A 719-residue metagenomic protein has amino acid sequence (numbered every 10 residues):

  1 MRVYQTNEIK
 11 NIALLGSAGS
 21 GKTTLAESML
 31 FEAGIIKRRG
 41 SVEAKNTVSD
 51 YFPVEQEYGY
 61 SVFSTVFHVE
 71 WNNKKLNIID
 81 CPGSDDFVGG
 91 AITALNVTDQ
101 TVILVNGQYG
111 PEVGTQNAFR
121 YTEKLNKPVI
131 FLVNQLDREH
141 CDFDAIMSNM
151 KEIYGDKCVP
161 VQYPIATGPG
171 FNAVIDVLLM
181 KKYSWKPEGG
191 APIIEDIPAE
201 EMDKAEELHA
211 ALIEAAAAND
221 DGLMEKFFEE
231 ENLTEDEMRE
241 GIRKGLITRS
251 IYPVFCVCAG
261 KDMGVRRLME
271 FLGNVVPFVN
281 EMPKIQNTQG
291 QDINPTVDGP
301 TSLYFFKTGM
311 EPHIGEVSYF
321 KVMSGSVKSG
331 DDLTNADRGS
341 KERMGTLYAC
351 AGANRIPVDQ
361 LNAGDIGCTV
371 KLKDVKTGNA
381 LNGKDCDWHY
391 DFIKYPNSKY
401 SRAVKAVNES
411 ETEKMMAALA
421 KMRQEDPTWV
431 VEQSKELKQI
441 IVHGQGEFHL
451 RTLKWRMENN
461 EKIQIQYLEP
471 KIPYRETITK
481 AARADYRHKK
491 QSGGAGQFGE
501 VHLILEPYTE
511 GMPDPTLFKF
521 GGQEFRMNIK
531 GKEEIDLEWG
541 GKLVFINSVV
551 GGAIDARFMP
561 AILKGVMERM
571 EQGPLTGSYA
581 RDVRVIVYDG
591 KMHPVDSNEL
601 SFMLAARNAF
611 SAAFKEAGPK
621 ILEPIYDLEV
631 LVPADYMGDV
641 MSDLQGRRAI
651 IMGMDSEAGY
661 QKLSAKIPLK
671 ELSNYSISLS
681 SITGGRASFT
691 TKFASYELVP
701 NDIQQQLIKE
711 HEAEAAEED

Functional and structural regions predicted by a protein language model:
M1-S20, G107-P312, L333, G367: P-loop NTPase catalytic nucleotide-binding module
M1-V105, Y109-P111, P160, A218: P-loop NTPase switch module centered on the Walker A-proximal segment
T6-I9, T23, K45-N46, G59-F63 (+27 more regions): Amphipathic alpha-helical transducer elements in NTP-driven molecular machines
G19, L25, G59, D80 (+22 more regions): Conserved structural-core and active-site-/substrate-pathway-adjacent residues in large, well-folded domains of enzymes
N46, N72-L76, N96-V102, A216-K226 (+2 more regions): Gly-rich Lys/Arg/Thr-decorated short loops/hinges at beta-loop-alpha junctions or inter-strand turns that position
F52-E57, L76-F87, I103-G110, Q135-R138 (+4 more regions): Flexible beta-alpha connector loops of hexameric P-loop NTPases
N73-K75, T98-I103, N126-L132, T248-P253 (+3 more regions): Short, surface-exposed connector motifs at secondary-structure boundaries
N149, C158-P160, P164, G168 (+2 more regions): Accessory interaction regions appended to the cores of large information-processing enzymes
